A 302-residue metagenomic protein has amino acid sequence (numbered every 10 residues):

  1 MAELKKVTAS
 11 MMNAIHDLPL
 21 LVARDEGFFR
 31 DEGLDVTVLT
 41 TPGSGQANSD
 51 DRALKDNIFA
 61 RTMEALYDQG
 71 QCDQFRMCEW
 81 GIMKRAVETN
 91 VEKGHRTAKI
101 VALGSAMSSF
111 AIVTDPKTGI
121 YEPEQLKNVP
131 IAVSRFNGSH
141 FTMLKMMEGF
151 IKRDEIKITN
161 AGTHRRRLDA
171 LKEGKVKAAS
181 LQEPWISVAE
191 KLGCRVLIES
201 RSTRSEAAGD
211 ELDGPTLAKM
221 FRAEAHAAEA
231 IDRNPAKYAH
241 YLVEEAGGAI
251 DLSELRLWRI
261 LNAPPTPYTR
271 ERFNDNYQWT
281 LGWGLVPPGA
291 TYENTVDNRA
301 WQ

Functional and structural regions predicted by a protein language model:
A2-K145, G149-I151, K177: Short, glycine-/small- and polar/acidic-enriched structural segments that line small-molecule recognition paths
P19, D25, M63, R166-R167 (+2 more regions): Residues within well-ordered alpha-helices
T40, R165, L252-L255: Ligand-binding pocket scaffold of soluble enzyme catalytic domains
W80, I158-T159, T163-E245: Pocket-lining segment of extracytoplasmic ligand-binding domains
G214-P287: Secondary-structure end/capping motifs
L281-Q302: Conserved C-terminal helix/tail region of periplasmic/extracytoplasmic solute-binding proteins
